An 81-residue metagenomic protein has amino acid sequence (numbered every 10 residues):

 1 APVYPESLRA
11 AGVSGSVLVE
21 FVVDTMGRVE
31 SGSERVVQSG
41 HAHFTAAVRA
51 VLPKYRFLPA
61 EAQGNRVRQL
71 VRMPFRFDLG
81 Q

Functional and structural regions predicted by a protein language model:
A1-A10, R49-K54, M73, Q81: Acidic, low-complexity proline/glycine/alanine-rich linker and hinge segments
G12-V13, L18, D24-E61: A short, well-structured alpha-helical segment
V17-V19, Q69-F75: Hydrophobic residues positioned within well-ordered beta-strands of beta-sheet architectures
V23-T25, F75-L79: Beta-strand elements of well-folded, non-transmembrane domains
E30-S31, D78-Q81: Long, low-complexity, intrinsically disordered polar/charged segments
